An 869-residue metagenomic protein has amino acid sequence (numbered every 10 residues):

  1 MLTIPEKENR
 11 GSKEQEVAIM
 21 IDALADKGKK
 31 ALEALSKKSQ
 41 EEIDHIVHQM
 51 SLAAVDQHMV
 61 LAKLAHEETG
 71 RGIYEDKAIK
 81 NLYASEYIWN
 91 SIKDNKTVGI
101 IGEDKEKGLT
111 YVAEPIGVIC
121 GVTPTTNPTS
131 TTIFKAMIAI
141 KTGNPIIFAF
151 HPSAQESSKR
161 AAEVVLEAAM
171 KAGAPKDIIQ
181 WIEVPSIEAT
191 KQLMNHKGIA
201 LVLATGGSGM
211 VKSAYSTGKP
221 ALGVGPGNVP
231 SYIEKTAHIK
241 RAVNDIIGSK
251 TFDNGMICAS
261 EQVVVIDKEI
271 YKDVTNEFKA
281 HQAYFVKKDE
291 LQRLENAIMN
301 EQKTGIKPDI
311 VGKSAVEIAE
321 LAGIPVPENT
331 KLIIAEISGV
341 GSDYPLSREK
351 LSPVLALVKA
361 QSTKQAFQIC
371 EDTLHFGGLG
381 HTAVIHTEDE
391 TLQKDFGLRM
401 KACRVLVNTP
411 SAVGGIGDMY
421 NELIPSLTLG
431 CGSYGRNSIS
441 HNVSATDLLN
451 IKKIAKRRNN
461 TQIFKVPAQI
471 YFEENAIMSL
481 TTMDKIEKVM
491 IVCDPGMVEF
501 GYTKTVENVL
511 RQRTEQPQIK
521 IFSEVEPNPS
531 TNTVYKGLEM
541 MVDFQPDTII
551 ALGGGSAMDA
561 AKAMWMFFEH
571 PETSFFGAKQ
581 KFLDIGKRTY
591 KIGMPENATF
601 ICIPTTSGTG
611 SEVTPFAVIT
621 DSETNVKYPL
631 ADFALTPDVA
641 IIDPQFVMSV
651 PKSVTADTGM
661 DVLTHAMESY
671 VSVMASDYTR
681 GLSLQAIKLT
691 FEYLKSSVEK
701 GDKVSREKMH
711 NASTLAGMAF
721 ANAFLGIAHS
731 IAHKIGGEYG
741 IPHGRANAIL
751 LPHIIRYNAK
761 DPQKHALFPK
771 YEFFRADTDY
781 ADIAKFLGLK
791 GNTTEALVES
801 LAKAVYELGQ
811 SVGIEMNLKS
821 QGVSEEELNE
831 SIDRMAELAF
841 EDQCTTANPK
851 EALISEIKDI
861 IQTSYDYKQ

Functional and structural regions predicted by a protein language model:
L2-T110, I138, A280: N-terminal Rossmann-like NAD(P)+-binding subdomain of aldehyde/semialdehyde dehydrogenases
E8, V17, I133, V211-I334 (+1 more regions): ALDH superfamily catalytic-core signature
R10, I324-N460: Conserved C-terminal structural/oligomerization subdomain of aldehyde/semialdehyde dehydrogenase
K96, A161, N532-Q645: Glycine/threonine-rich beta-strand-loop-alpha-helix active-site module that forms ligand/phosphate-binding
I100-R241: Rossmann-like NAD(P) dinucleotide-binding subdomain of oxidoreductase/dehydrogenase enzymes
A280, V613-A723: Carboxylate- and glycine-rich phosphate/diphosphate-binding segment that chelates Mg2+/Mn2+
T461-T548, L818-K819: ATP/NTP phosphate-donor binding region
E738, G744-E830: Gly/Pro-rich interdomain helix-loop hinge
